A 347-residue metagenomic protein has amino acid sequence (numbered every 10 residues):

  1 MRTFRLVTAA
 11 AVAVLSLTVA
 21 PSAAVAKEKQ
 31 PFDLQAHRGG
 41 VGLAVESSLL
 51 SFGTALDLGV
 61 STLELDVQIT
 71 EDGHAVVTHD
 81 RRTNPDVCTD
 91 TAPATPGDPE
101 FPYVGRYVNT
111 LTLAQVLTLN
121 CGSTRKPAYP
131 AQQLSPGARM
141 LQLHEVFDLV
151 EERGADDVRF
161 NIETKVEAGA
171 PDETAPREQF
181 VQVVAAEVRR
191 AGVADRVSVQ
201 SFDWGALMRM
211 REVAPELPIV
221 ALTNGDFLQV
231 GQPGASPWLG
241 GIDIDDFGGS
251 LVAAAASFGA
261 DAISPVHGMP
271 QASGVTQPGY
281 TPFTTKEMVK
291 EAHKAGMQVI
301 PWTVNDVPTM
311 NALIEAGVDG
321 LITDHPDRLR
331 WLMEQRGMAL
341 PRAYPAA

Functional and structural regions predicted by a protein language model:
R2-A9, S16, P21-A347: Phosphate-group recognition and catalysis centered on beta-loop-alpha active-site segments
